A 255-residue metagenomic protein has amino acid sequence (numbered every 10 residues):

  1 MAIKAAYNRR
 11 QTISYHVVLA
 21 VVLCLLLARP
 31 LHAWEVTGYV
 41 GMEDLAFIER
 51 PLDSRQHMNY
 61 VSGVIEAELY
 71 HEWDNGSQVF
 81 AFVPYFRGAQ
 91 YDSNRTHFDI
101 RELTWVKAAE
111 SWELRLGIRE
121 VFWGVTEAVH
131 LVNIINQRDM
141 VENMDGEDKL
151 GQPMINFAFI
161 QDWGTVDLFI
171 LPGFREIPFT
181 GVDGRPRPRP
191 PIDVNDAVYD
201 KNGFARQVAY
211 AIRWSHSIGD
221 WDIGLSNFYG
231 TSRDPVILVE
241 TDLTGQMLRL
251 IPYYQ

Functional and structural regions predicted by a protein language model:
M1-I13: N-terminal secretory signal peptides that target proteins for export/translocation
H16-A28: Bacterial N-terminal signal peptides
A33-E49, F80-F82: Transmembrane beta-strand segments of Gram-negative outer membrane beta-barrel proteins
S54-N59, I100-R101, V132-Q137, E176 (+3 more regions): Flexible, surface-exposed loop regions and adjacent strand-edge segments of Gram-negative outer-membrane beta-barrel
S54-V61, D92-I100, M144-E147, K201-R206 (+1 more regions): Replace "Gram-negative outer membrane beta-barrel proteins" with "bacterial and organellar outer membrane beta-barrel
V61-A67, I100-L103, G151-I155, V208-I212 (+1 more regions): Hydrophobic, lipid-facing positions within transmembrane beta-strands of outer-membrane proteins
Y70, D74-G184, G219: Outer membrane beta-barrel
P186-Q255: Surface-exposed beta-loop-beta
